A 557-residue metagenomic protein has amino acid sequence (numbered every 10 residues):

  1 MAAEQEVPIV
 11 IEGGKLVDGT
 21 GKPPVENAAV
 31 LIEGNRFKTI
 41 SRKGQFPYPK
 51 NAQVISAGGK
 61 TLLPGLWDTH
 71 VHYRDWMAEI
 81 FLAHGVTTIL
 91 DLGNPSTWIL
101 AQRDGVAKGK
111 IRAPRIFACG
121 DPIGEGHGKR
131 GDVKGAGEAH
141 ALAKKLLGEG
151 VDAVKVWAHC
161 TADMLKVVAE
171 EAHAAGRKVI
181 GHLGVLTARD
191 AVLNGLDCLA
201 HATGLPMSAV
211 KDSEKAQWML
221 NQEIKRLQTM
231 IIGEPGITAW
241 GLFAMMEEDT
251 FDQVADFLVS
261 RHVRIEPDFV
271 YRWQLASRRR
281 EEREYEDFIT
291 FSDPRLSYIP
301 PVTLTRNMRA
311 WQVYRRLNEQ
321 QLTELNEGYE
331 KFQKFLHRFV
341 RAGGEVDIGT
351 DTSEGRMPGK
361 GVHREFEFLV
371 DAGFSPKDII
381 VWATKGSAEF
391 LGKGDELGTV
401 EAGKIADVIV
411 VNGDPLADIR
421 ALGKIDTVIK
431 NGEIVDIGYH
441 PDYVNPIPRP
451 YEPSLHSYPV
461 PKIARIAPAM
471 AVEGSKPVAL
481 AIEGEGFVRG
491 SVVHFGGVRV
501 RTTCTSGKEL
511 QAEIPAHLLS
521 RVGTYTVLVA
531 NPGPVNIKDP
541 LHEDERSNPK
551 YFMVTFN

Functional and structural regions predicted by a protein language model:
V7-V10, L16, T20-L63: Histidine-rich, glycine-flanked metal-binding segment
L16-A29, R42, M357-K360, S375-I380 (+1 more regions): Acidic, glycine-enriched loop/beta-strand segments at the rims of small-molecule binding/catalytic pockets
A57-K110, H127-K129, K134-G137, D163 (+2 more regions): Metal-associated gating/positioning segment near the N- to mid-region
A78-W98, A113-I123, L147-C160, A169 (+4 more regions): Divalent metal-dependent hydrolysis catalytic cores, especially in the metallo-beta-lactamase
K145-A153, C160, L205, A209-A372 (+2 more regions): Active-site neighborhoods of metal-dependent hydrolases
N431-A464: Extracellular/periplasmic ectodomains of large secreted or surface enzymes and adhesion receptors
E452-V492, T524-V529, V535-N557: Beta-strand/beta-sandwich contexts
A516-V522: Surface-exposed, short loops/turns at beta-strand junctions within beta-sandwich domains
